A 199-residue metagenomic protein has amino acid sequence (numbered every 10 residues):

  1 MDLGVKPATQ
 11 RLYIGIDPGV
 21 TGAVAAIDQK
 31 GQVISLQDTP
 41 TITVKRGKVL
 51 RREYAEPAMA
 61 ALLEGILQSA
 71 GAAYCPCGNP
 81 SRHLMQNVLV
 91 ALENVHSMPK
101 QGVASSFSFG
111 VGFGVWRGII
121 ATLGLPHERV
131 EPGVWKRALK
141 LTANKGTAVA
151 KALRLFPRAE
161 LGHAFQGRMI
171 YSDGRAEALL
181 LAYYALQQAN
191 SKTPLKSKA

Functional and structural regions predicted by a protein language model:
M1-A199: Phosphate- and other anionic-substrate recognition elements at nucleic-acid/protein interfaces
